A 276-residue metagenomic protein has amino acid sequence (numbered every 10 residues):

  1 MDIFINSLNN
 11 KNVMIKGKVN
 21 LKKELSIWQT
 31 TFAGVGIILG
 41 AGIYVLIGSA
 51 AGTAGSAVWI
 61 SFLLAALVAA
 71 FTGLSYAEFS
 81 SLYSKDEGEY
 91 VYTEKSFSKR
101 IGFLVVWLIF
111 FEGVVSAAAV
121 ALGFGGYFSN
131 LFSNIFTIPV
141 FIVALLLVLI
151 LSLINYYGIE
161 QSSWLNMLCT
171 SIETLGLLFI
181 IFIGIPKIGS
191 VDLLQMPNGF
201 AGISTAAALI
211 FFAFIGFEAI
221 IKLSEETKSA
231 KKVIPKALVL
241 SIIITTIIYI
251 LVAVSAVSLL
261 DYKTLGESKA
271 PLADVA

Functional and structural regions predicted by a protein language model:
M1-G48, T53-A57, A69-A77, K85-D86: Membrane-interface "cap" regions at the ends of multi-pass membrane proteins
D2-S7, M14-I15, V91-S96, V120-V143 (+2 more regions): Helix-loop-helix connectors at the membrane interface of multi-pass transporters/channels
G17-L21, W59, I135-V140, M167-A276: Helix-loop-helix junctions that connect adjacent transmembrane segments in multi-pass membrane transporters
S26, G40, F79, S98 (+3 more regions): Hydrophobic/aromatic residues within transmembrane alpha-helices of membrane transport systems, especially the TMDs
S26-G34, S98-F111, V143-L147, N198-I210: Select transmembrane alpha-helical segments in multipass membrane proteins
T31-I38, L63-L67, W107, L145 (+4 more regions): Residue-level signature of the transmembrane alpha-helical core of multi-pass small-molecule transporters
Y44, G73-Y76, A121, G125 (+3 more regions): Alpha-helical transmembrane segments of polytopic integral membrane proteins, especially the permease/helical cores
S49-T53, S61, A70-V148, L153-Y156 (+2 more regions): Hydrophobic transmembrane alpha-helices that form the core helical bundles of multi-pass secondary transporters
